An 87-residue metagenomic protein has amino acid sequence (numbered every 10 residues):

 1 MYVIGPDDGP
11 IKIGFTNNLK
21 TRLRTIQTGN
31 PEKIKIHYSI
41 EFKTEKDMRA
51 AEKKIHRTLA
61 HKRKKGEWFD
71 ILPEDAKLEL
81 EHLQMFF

Functional and structural regions predicted by a protein language model:
M1-F87: Non-catalytic accessory segments flanking enzymatic or RNA/DNA-binding domains
